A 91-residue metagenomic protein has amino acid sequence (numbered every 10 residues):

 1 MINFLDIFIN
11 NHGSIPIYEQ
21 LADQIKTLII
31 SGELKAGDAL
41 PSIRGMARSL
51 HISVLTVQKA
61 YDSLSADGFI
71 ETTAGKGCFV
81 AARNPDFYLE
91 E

Functional and structural regions predicted by a protein language model:
M1-A39, G45, L89-E91: Extreme N-terminal segment that seeds HTH/winged-HTH DNA-binding domains in transcriptional regulators
A39-L40, Q58, G75: Short loop/turn and capping residues at structural boundaries
A39-L50, L64: A short alpha-helical element within helix-turn-helix/winged-helix DNA-binding domains across DNA-binding proteins
K59, S63: Alpha-helical DNA-recognition elements
D67-E91: HTH-adjacent hinge/linker in prokaryotic transcriptional regulators
